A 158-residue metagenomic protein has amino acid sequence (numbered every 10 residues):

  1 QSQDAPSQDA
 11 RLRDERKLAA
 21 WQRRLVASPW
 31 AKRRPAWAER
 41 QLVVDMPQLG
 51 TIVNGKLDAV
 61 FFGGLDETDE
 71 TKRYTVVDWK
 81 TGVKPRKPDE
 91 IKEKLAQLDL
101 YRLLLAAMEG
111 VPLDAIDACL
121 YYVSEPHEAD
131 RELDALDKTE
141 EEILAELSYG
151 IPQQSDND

Functional and structural regions predicted by a protein language model:
Q1-P47, R131, S155-N157: A non-catalytic, helix-rich entry segment at domain boundaries
Q8-R16, L95, E140-L144: Generic detection of long, well-ordered alpha-helical segments
L25, W30, W37, F61-F62 (+3 more regions): Phenylalanine-focused residue identity feature
P47-E142: Mg2+/Mn2+-dependent nuclease catalytic core
K138-D158: Polybasic (Lys/Arg-rich)
